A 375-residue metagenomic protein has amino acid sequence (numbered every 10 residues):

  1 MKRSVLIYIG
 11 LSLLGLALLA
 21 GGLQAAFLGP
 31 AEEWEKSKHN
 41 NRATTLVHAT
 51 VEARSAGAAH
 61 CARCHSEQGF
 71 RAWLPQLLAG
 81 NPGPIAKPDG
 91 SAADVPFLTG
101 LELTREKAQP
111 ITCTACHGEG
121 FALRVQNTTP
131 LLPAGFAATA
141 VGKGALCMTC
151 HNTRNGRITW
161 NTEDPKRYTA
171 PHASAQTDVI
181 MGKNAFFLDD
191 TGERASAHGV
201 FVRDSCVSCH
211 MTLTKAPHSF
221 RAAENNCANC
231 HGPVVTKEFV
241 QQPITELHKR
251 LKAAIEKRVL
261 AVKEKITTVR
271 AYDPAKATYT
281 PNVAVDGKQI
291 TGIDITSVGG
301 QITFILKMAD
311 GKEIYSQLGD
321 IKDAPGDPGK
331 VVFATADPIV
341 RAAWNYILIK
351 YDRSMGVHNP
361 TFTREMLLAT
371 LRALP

Functional and structural regions predicted by a protein language model:
M1-I7: Positively charged n-region of N-terminal signal peptides that target proteins for export
G10-L18: Bacterial N-terminal signal peptides
L19-A145, T149-F220, I349: Sequence context of c-type cytochrome heme-c attachment sites
A31, T236-K237: Internal amphipathic alpha-helical segments of the cytochrome P450 catalytic fold
Q76-D89, A222-A223, K237-A254: Gly/Gly-Pro-rich "capping" loops immediately C-terminal to redox-active cysteine motifs in periplasmic/lumenal
H210, H231-V234: Active-site proximal loops enriched in glycine and acidic residues that flank catalytic Cys/His/Asp and coordinate
C227-A228: Cysteine-rich micro-motifs
G232, E238-V240, T245-P375: Mature extracytoplasmic or organellar-lumen-exposed domains after removal of signal/transit peptides
